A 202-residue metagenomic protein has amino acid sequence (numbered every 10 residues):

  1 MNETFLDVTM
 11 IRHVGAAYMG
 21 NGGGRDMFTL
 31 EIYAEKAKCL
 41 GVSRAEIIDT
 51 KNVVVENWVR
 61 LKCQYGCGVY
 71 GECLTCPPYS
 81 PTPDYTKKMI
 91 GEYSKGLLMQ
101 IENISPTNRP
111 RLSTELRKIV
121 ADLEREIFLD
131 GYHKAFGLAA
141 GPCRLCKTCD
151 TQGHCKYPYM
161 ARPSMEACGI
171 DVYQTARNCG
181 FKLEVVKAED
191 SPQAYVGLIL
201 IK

Functional and structural regions predicted by a protein language model:
M1-E3, M99: Juxtamembrane helix-loop transition sites at the ends of transmembrane segments in multi-pass membrane proteins
G15, G22-K202: Auxiliary alpha/beta "docking" domains used to position bulky ligands
